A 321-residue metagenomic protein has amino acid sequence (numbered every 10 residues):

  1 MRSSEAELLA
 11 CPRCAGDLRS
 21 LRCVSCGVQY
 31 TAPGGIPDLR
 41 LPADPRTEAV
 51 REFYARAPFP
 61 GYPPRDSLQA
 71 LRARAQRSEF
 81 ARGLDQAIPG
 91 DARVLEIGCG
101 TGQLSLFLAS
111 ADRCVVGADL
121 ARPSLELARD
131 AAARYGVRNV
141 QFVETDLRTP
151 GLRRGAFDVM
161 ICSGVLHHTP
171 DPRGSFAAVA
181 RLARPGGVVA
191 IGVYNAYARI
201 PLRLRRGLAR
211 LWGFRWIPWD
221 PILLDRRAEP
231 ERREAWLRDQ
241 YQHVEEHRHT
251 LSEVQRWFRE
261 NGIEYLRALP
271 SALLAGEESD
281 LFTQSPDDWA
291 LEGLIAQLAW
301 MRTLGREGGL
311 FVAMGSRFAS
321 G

Functional and structural regions predicted by a protein language model:
R2-G61: N-terminal auxiliary segments of SAM/dcSAM-dependent transferases
D66-D91: Conserved alpha-helix/loop element of class I SAM-dependent methyltransferases that forms part of the SAM/SAH-binding
T101-D112: Conserved SAM-binding loop of SAM-dependent methyltransferases across substrates and taxa, primarily the Class I
G136-R148: Conserved SAM-binding strand-loop segment of SAM-dependent methyltransferases
R148-V159: A short acidic, Gly/Pro-enriched loop at the edge of an enzyme's catalytic core that lines a small-molecule cofactor
R173-P185: A short glycine-rich, Lys/Arg-flanked "PGG" loop and its adjoining helix->strand segment in the class I
V188-I222: Conserved class I S-adenosyl-L-methionine
P230-F318: Rossmann-like AdoMet/SAM-dependent catalytic core
